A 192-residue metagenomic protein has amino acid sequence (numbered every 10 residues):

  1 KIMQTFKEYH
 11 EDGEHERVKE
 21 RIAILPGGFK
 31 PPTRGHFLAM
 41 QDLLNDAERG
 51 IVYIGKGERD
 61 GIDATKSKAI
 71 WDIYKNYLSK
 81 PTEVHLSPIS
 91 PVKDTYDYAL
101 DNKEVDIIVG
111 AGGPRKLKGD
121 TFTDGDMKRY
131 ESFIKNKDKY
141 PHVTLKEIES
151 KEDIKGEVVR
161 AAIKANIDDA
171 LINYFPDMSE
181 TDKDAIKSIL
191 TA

Functional and structural regions predicted by a protein language model:
Q4-A192: Nucleotidyltransferase catalytic core that binds NTPs
